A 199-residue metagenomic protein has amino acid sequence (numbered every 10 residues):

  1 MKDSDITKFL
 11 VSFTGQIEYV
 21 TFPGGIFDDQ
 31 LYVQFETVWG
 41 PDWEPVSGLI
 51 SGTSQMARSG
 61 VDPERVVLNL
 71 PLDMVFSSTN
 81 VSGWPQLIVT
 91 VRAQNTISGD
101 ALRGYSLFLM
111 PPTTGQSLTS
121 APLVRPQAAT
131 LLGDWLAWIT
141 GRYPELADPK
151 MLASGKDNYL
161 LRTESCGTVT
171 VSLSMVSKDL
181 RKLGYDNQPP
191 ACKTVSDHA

Functional and structural regions predicted by a protein language model:
M1-A199: Eukaryotic Ser/Thr- and acidic-rich low-complexity regulatory segments
